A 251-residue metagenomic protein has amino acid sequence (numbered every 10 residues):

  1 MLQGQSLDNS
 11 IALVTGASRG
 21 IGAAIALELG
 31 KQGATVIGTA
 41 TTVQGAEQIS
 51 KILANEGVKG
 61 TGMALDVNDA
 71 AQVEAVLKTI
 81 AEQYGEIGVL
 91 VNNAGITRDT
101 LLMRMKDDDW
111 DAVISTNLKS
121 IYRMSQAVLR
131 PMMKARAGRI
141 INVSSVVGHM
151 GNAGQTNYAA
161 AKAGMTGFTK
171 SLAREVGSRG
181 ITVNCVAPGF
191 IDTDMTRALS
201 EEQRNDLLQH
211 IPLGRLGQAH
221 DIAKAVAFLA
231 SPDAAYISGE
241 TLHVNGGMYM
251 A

Functional and structural regions predicted by a protein language model:
I11, S18-G20: Conserved glycine-rich cofactor-binding loop
Q32-Q48: Conserved glycine-rich Rossmann-like NAD(P)H-binding loop of the short-chain dehydrogenase/reductase
L101-L102, K106-I114, T196, L207: Substrate-binding pocket helix/loop in short-chain dehydrogenase/reductase
S125, A161, T169: Active-site helix of classical SDR
R130, R174-S178, A235: Alpha-helical segment proximal to the catalytic Tyr-Lys
S145: Residue(s) in the substrate-gating loop at a strand-loop-helix junction that position the organic substrate next
G177, T182, Q218, I237-G239 (+1 more regions): Short, small/polar-rich loop/turn modules that mediate ligand/substrate recognition or access, typified
